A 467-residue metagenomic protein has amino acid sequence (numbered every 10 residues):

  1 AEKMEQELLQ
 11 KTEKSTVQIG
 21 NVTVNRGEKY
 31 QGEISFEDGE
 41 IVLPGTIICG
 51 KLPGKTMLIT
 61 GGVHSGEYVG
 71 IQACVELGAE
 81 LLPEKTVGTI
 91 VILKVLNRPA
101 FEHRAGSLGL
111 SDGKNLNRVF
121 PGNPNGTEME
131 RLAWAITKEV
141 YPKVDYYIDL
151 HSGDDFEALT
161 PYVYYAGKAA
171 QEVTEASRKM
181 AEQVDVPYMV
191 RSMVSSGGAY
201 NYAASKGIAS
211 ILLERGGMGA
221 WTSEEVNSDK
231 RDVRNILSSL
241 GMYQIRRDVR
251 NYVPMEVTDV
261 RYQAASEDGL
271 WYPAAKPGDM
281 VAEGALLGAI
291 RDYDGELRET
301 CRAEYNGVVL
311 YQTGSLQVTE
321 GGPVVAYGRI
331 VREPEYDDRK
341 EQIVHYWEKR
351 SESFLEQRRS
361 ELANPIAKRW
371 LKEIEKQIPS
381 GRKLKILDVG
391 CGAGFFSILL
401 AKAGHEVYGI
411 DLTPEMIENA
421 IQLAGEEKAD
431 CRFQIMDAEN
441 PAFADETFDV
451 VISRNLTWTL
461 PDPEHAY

Functional and structural regions predicted by a protein language model:
K3-P334: Structured catalytic-domain cores with a bias toward divalent-metal coordination
K55, K383-K385: Nucleotide donor/acceptor-binding cores
Y68, E415, L460-H465: Short N-terminal helix/helix-N-cap motif within the alpha/beta-hydrolase-1
E335-G381, L399: Conserved class I S-adenosyl-L-methionine
L387-V389, A393-N440: Class I SAM-dependent methyltransferase SAM/SAH-binding core
E439-V450: A short acidic, Gly/Pro-enriched loop at the edge of an enzyme's catalytic core that lines a small-molecule cofactor
V450-P463: A short SAM/SAH-binding and catalytic strip from SAM-dependent methyltransferases
